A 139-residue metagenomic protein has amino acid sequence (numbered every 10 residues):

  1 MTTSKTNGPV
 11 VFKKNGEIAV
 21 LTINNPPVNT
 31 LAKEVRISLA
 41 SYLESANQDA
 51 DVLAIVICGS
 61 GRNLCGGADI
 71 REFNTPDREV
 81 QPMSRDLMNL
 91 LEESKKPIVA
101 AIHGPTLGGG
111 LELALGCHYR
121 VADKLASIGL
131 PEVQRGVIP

Functional and structural regions predicted by a protein language model:
M1-S60, T75, N89: Conserved CoA-thioester-binding segment of acyl-CoA-metabolizing enzymes
G16, G59-G61, A68, K124-A126 (+1 more regions): Short, small-residue-rich loop/turn micro-motifs
L21, I57, D69, L113-A114: Hydrophobic/aromatic residues within transmembrane alpha-helices of multi-pass small-molecule transporters
P27, G136-I138: Small-residue-centered hinge/linker elements
I37, D51, C58-L90, T106 (+1 more regions): Glycine- (often His-adjacent) and acidic-residue-rich active-site loop that binds/positions the CoA thioester
L91-R135: Glycine-rich beta-to-alpha active-site loop
